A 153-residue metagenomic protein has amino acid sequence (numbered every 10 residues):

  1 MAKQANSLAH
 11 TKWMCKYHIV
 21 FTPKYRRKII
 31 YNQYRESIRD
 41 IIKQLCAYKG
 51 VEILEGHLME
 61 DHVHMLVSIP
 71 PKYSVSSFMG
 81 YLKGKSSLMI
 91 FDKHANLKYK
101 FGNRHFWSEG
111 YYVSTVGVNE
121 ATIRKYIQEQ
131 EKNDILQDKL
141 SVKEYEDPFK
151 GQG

Functional and structural regions predicted by a protein language model:
M1-G153: Basic nucleic-acid-binding interfaces
